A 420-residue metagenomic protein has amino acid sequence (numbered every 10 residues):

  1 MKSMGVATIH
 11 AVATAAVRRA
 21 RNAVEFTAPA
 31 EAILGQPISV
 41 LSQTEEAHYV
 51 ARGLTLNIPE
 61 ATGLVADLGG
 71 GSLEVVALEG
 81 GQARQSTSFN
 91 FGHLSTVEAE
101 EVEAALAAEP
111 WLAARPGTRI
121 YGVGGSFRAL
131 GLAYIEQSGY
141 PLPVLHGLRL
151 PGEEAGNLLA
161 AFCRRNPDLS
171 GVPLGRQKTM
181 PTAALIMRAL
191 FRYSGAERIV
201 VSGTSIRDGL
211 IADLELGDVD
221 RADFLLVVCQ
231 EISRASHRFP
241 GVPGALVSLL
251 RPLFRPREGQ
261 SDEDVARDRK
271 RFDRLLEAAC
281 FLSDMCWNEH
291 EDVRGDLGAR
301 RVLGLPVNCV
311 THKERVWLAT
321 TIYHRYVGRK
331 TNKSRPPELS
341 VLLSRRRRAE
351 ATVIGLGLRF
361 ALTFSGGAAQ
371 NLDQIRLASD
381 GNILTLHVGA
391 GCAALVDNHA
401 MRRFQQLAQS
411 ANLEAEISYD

Functional and structural regions predicted by a protein language model:
S3-M4, V17-R21, F26-A28, A32-L56 (+7 more regions): Helical "lid/coupling" subdomains associated with nucleotide-phosphate turnover
T8: Cationic, histidine-enriched alpha-helical/coil surfaces that engage anionic ligands
A66-L68: Catalytic cores of RNA-modifying enzymes
G70-S72: Active-site-adjacent helix-turn-beta-strand microarchitecture at beta-sheet edges that either contains or buttresses
E197, A411-D420: A short amphipathic beta-strand at an alpha->beta junction
R402-L413: C-terminal structured domains
